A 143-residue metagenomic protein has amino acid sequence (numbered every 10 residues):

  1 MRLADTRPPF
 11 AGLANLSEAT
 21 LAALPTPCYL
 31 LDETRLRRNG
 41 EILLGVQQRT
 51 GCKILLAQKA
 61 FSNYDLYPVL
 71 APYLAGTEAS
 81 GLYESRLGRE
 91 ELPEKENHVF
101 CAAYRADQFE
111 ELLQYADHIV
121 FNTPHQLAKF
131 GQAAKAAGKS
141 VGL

Functional and structural regions predicted by a protein language model:
M1, R35-G40, L74: Domain-scale selection of a single, long terminal region that carries the protein's primary operational module
M1-L16: Acidic, low-complexity proline/glycine-rich segments
G12-L16, R38-I42, Q48-F61: N-terminal glycine-rich anion-binding loops that anchor highly charged ligand groups
G12-Y29: Generic N-terminal amphipathic, Lys/Arg-enriched alpha-helix
L24-E33, C52-Q58: A glycine-/small-polar-enriched, mobile loop at the entrance of the PLP active site in fold-type I
R37-L44, R89, G131: Generic structural signal for well-ordered alpha-helical scaffold segments
C52-L143: Active-site-proximal beta-alpha core segment in soluble small-molecule metabolic enzymes
